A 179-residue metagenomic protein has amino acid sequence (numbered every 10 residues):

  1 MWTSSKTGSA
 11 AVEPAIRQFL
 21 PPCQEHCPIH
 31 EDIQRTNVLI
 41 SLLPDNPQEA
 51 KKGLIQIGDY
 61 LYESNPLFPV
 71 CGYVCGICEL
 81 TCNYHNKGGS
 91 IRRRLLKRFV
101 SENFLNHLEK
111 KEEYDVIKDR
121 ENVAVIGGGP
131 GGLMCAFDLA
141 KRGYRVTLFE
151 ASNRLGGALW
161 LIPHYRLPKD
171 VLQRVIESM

Functional and structural regions predicted by a protein language model:
M1-N122: Ferredoxin-type iron-sulfur electron-transfer modules and their immediate structural context
H30-Q48, N86, S90-R94, V125-M179: Beta1-alpha1 glycine-rich phosphate/pyrophosphate-binding loop at the start of Rossmann-like nucleotide-binding domains
